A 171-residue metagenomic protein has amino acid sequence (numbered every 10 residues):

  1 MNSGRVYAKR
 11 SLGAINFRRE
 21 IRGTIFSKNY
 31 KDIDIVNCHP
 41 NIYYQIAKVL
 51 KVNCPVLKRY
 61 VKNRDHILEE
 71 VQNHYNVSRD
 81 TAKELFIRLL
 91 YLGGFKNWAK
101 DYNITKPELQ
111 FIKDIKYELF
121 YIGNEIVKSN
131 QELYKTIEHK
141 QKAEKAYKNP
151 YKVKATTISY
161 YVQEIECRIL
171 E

Functional and structural regions predicted by a protein language model:
M1-S11: Extended, Lys/Arg-enriched charged tracts that mediate electrostatic binding to polyanionic substrates
S3, R22, D32, I158-S159: Generic secondary-structure boundary/loop-capping signal
K9, T24, I165-R168: Surface-exposed loop/turn and secondary-structure junction residues enriched for glycine/proline
S11-V153: Helical catalytic core of nucleic-acid polymerases
V153-E171: C-terminal accessory/binding modules appended to enzymatic or scaffolding proteins
